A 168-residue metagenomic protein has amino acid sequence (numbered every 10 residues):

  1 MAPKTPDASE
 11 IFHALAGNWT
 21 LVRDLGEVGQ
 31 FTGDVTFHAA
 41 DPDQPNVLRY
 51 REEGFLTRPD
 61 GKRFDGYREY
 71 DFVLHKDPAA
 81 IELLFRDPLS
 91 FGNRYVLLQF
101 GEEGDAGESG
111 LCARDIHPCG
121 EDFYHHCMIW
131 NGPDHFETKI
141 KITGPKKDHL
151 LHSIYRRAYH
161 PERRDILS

Functional and structural regions predicted by a protein language model:
A2-S168: Soluble ligand-binding/transfer domains with enclosed cavities or grooves
